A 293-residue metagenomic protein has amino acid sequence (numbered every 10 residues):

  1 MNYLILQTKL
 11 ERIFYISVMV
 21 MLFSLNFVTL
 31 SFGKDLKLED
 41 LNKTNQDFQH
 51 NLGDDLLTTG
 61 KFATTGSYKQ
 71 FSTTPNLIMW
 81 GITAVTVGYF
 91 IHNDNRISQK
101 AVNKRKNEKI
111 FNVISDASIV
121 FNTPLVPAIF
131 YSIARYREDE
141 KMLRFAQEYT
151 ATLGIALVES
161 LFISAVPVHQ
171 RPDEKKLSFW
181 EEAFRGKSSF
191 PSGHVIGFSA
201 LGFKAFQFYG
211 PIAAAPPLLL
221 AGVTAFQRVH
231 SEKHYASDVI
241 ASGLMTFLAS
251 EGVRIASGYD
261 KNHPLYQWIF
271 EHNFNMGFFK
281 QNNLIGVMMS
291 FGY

Functional and structural regions predicted by a protein language model:
N2-T8, R12, I16, M21-M79 (+3 more regions): Replace "edges of transmembrane helices
W80-V85: Early exported N-terminus immediately downstream of N-terminal targeting peptides
T86-N95: Alpha-helical transmembrane segments of multi-pass membrane proteins
A101-F111: Perimembrane loop-to-helix junctions flanking transmembrane segments
I114: Active-site-adjacent helix-turn-beta-strand microarchitecture at beta-sheet edges that either contains or buttresses
